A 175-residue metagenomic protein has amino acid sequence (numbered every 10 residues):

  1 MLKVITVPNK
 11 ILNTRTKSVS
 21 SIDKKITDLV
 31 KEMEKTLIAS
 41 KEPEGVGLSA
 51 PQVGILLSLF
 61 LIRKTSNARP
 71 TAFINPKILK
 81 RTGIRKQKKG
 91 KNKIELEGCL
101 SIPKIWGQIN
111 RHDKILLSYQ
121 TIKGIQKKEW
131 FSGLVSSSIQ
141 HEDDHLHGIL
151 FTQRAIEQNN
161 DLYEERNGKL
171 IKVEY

Functional and structural regions predicted by a protein language model:
M1-Y175: Positively charged
